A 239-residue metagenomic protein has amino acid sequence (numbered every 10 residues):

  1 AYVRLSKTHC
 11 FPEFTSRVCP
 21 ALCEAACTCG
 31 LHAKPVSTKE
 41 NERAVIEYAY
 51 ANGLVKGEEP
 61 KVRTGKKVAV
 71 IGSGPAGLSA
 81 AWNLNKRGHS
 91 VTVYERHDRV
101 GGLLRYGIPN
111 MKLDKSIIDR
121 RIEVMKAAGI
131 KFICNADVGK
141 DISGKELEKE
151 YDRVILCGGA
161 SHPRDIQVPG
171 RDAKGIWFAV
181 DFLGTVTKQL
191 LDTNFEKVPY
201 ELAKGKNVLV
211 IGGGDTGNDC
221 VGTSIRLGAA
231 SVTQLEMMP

Functional and structural regions predicted by a protein language model:
A1-R17, H32-V62, V186-T187: Ferredoxin-type iron-sulfur electron-transfer modules in oxidoreductases and energy-metabolism complexes
S6, C10, E24, T28 (+3 more regions): A broad detector of the eukaryotic-type serine/threonine protein kinase catalytic domain
H9-T38, G72-S79, I155: Cysteine-centered iron-sulfur cluster-binding motifs in ferredoxin-type domains/subunits of redox enzymes
R43-P239: Residues forming the flavin
